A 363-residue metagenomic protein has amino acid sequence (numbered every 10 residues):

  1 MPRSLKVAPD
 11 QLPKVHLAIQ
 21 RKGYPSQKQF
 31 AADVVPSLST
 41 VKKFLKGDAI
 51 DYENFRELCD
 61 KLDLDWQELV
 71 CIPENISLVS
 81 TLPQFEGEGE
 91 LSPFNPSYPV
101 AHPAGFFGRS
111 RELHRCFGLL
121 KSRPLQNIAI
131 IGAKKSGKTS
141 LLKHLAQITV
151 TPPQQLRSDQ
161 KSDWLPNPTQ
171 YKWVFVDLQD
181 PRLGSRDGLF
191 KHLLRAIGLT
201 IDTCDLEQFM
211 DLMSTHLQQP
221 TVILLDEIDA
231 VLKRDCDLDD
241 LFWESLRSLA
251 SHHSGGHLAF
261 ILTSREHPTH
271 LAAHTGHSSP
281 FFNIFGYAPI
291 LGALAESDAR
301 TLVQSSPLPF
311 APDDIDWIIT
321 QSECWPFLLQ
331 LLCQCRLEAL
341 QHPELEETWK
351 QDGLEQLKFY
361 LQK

Functional and structural regions predicted by a protein language model:
M1-D33: A short, Lys/Arg-rich alpha-helix, primarily the initiator
A32-I50: Recognition helix of helix-turn-helix/homeodomain-like DNA-binding domains that insert into the DNA major groove
K46-D60: Short, basic-rich loop-to-helix N-cap that marks the start of a DNA-contacting helix
T81-I148, Q155-D163: Walker A/P-loop-proximal flanking segment of P-loop NTPase domains
G184-H257: Mid-core helix/loop region of P-loop NTP-binding domains shared across ATPases and GTPases
H267-F285: Short regulatory helix/loop adjacent to the ATP-binding pocket of P-loop NTPases
G286-D314: Conserved small helical "lid"/interfacial subdomain of P-loop NTPases
R300, L308-K363: Winged-helix-like regulatory helical subdomains adjacent to P-loop NTPase cores
